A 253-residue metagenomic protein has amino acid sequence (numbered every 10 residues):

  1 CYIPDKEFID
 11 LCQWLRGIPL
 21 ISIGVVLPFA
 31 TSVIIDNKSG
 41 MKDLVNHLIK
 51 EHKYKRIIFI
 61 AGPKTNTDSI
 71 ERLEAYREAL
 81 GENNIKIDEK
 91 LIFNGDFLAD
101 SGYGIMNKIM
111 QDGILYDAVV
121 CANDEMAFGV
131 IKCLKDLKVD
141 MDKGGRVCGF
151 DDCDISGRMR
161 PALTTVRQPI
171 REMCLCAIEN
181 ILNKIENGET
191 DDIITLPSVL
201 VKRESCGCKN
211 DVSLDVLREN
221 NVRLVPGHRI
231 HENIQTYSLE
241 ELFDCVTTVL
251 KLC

Functional and structural regions predicted by a protein language model:
C1-I3: Glycine- and small hydrophobic-enriched segments that form the cores of compact globular domains
K6-L252: Bacterial carbohydrate/catabolite-sensing allosteric modules
